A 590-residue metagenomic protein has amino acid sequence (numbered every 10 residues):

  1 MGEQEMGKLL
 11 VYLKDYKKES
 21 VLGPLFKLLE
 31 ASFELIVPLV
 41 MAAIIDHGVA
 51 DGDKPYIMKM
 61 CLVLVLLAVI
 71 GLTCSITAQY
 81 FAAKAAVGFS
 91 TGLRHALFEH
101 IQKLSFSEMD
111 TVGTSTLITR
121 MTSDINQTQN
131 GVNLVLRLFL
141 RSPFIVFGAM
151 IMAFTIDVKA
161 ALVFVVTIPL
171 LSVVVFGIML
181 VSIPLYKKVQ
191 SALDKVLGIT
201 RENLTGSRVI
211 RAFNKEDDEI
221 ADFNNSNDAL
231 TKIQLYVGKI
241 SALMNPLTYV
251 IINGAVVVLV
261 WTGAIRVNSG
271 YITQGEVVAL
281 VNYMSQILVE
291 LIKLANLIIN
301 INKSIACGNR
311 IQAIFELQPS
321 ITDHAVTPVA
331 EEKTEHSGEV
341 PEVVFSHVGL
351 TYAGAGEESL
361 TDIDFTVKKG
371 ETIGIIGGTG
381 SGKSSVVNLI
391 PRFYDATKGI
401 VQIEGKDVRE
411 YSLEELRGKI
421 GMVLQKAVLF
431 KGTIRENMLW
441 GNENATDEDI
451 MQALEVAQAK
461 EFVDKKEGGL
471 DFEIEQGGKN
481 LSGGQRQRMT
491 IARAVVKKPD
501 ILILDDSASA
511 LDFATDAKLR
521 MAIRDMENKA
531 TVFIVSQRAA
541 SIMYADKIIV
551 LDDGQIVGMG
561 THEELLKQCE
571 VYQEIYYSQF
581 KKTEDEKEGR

Functional and structural regions predicted by a protein language model:
M1-V37, M41, V49-V63, I70 (+14 more regions): Membrane-integrated ABC transporters
G2, D51-G52, V87, H95-T119 (+6 more regions): Short intracellular "coupling" helices and adjacent cytoplasmic loop segments at the cytosolic face of multi-pass
L10, D15-K18, K103-S107, S123-L136 (+8 more regions): An intracellular "coupling" helix at the cytosolic face of ABC transporter transmembrane type-1 domains
D15, E19-S32, L67, N133-V189 (+2 more regions): Transmembrane helices of ABC transporter permease
P24, L28-I36, V69-I76, T128-G131 (+6 more regions): Hydrophobic alpha-helical transmembrane bundles that constitute the permease/transmembrane domains of multi-pass
D53-K59, M152-V166, L180, Y236-R310 (+1 more regions): Helix-loop-helix
E331-R590: ABC-type nucleotide-binding domain
